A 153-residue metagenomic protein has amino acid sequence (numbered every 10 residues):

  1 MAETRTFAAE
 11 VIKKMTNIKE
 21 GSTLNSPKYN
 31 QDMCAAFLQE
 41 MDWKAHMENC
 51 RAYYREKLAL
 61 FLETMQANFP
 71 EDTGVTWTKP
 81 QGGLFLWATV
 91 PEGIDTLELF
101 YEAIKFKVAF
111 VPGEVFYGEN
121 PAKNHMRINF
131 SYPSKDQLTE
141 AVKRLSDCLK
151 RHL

Functional and structural regions predicted by a protein language model:
M1-L153: PLP-dependent class I/II
